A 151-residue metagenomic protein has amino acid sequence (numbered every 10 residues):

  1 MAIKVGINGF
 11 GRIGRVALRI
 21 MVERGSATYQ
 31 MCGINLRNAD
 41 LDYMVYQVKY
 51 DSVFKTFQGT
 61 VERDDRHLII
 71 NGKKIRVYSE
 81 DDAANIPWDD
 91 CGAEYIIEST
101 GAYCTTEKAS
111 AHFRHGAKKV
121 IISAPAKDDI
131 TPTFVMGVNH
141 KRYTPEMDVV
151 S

Functional and structural regions predicted by a protein language model:
M1-S151: N-terminal Rossmann-like NAD(P) cofactor-binding subdomain of oxidoreductases, focused on the glycine-rich
